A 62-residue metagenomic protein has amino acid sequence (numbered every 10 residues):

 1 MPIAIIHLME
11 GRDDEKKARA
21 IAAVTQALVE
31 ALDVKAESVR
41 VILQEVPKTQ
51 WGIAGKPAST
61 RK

Functional and structural regions predicted by a protein language model:
P2-K62: A domain-level signal for the structural core that forms small-molecule/cofactor-binding pockets and catalytic centers
